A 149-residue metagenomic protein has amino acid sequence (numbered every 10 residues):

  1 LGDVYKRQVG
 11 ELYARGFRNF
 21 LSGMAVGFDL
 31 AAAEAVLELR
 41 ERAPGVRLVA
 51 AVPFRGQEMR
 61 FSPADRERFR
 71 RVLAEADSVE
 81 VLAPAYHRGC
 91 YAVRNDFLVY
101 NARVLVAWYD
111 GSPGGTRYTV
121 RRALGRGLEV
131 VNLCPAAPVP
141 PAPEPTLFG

Functional and structural regions predicted by a protein language model:
L1-Y5: Short, small-residue-biased leader/transition segments that mark boundaries at the very start of proteins
K6-F17, N101: Short, basic/hydrophobic alpha-helical segments
R18-A25: Short glycine-rich phosphate-binding loop at a beta-alpha junction
S22, A50-V52, A107, N132: Structural beta-sheet core signal
V26-D77: Glycine-rich, small/polar surface segments that engage phosphate groups of diverse ligands
S62-A102: Internal catalytic-core helix/loop-beta-alpha segment that presents or stabilizes conserved functional determinants
H87-G115, T119-R126: Active-site/ligand-binding-proximal alpha/beta "capping" segment
R121, G125-G149: Glycine-rich, aromatic-bearing surface loops/beta-hairpins
